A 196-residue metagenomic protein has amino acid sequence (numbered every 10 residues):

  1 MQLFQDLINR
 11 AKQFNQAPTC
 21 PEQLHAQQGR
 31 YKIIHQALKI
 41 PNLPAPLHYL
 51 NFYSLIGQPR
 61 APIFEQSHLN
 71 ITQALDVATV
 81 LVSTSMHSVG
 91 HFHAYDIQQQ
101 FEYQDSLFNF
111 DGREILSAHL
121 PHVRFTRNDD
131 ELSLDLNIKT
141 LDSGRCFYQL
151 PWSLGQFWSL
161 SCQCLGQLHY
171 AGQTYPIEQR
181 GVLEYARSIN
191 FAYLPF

Functional and structural regions predicted by a protein language model:
M1-F196: Structured soluble/peripheral alpha/beta segments that form catalytic or ligand/cofactor-binding pockets
